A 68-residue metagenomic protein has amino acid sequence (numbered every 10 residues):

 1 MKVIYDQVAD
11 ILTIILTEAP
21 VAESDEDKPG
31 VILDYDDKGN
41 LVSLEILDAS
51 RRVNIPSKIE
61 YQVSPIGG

Functional and structural regions predicted by a protein language model:
M1-G68: Small, basic N-terminal interaction modules of short regulatory proteins
